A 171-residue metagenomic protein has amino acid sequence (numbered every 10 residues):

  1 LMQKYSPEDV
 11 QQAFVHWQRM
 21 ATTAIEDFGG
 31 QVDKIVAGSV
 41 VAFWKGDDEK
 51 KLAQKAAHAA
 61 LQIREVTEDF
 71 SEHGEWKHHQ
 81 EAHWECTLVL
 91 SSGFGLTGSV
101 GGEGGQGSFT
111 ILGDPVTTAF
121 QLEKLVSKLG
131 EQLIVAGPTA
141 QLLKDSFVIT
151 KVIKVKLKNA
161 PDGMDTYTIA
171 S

Functional and structural regions predicted by a protein language model:
L1-T22, E26, D33-K34: Conserved long alpha-helical elements within nucleotide-processing catalytic cores of c-di-GMP signaling and class III
Q3-K4, G101-E103, F147: Short amphipathic alpha-helical segments
V10, W17, V36, L52 (+2 more regions): Helical mechanochemical/support elements of P-loop NTPase systems and associated helical scaffolds
A24-K55, D69-D114, L142: Catalytic core of nucleotidyl cyclases, primarily class III adenylyl/guanylyl cyclases
Q54-E65: Amphipathic alpha-helical segments that line or abut small-molecule/effector binding pockets and mediate allosteric
G95, A119, S127-S171: Cytosolic regulatory/linker segments at or just downstream of nucleotide-handling modules in signal-transduction
